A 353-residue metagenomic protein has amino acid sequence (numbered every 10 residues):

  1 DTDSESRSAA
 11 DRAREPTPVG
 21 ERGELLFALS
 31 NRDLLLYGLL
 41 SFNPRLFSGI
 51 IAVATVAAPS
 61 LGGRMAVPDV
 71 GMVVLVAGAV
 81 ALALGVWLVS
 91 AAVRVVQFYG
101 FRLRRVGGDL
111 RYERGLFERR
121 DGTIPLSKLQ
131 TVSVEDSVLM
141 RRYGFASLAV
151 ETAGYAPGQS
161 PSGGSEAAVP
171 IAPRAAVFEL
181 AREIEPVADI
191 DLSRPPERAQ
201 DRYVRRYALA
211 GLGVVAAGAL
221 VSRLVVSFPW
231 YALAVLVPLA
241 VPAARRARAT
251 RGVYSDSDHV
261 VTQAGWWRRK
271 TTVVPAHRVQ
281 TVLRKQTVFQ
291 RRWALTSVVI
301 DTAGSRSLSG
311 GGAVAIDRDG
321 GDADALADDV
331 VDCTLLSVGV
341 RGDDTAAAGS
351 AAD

Functional and structural regions predicted by a protein language model:
D1-D353: N-terminal basic, Ser/Thr-rich segments that initiate or prime the first beta/alpha elements at protein or domain
